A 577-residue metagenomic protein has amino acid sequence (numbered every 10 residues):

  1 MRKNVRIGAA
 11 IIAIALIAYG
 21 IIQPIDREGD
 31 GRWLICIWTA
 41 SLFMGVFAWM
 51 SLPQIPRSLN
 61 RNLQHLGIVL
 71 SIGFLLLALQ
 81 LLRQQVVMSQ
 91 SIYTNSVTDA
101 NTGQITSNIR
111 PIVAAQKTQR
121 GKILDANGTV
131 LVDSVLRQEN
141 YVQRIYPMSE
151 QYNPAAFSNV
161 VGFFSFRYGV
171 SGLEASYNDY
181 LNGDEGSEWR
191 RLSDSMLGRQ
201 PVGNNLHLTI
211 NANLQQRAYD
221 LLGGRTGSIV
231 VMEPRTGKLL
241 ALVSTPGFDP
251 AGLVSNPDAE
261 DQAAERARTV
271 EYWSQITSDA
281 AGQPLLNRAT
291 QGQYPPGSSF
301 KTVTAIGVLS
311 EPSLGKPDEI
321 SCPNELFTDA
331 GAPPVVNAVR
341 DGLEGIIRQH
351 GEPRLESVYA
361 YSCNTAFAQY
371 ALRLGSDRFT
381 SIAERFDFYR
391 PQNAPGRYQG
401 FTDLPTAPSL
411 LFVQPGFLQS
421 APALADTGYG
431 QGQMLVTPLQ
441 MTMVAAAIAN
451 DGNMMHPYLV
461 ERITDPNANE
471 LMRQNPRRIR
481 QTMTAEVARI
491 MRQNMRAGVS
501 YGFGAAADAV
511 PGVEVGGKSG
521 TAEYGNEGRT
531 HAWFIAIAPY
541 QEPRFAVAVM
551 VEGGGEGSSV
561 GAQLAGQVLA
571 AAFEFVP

Functional and structural regions predicted by a protein language model:
M1-E271, A281-Q293, S298, P317-D318 (+4 more regions): Periplasmic/cell-envelope proteins involved in peptidoglycan metabolism and beta-lactam response
I14-Y19, R235, L239-S298, V303-V549 (+2 more regions): Beta-lactam-recognizing serine transpeptidase/beta-lactamase-like catalytic domain environment
